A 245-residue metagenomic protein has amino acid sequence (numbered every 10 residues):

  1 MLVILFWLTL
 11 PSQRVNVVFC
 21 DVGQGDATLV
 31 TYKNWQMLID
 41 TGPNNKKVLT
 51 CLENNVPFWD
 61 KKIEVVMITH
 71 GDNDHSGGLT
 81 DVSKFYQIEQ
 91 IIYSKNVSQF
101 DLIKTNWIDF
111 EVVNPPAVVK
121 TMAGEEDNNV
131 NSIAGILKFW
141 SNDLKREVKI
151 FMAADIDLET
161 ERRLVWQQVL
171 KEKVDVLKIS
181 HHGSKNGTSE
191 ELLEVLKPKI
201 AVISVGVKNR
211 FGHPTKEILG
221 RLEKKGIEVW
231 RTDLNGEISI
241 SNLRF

Functional and structural regions predicted by a protein language model:
M1-F245: Non-globular, low-confidence helical/coil segments that flank catalytic cores
